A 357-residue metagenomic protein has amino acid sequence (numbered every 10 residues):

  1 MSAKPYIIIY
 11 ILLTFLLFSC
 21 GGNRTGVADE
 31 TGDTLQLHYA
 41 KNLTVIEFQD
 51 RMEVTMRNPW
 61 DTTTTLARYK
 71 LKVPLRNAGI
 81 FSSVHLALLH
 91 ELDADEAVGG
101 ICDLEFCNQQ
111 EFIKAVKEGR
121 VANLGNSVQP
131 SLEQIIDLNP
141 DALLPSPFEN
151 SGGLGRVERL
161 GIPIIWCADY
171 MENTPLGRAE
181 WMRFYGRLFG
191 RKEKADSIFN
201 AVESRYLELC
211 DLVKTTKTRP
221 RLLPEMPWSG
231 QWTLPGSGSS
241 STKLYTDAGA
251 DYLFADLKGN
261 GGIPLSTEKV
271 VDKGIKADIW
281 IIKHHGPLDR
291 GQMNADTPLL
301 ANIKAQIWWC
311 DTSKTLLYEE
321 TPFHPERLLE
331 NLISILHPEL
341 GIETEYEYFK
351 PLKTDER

Functional and structural regions predicted by a protein language model:
M1-I9: Bacterial N-terminal signal peptides that target proteins for export
I8-F18: Bacterial N-terminal signal peptides
C20-L86, K194-L223, I303, I335 (+1 more regions): Bacterial Sec-exported substrate-binding components of ABC uptake systems
T55-T63, K70-I136, A142-E149: A short, structured surface patch at a secondary-structure boundary
P74-N77, L88, R120-N126, P140-L144 (+6 more regions): Second-shell loop/turn segments in exported
H85, I101-E111, G152-L154, C167-R183 (+1 more regions): Extracytoplasmic ligand-binding site segments that recognize negatively charged/polar headgroups
E172-S197, I279-R357: Structured C-terminal subdomain patch of bacterial secreted/periplasmic proteins
R205, L209-Q292: Flexible, glycine-rich surface segments
